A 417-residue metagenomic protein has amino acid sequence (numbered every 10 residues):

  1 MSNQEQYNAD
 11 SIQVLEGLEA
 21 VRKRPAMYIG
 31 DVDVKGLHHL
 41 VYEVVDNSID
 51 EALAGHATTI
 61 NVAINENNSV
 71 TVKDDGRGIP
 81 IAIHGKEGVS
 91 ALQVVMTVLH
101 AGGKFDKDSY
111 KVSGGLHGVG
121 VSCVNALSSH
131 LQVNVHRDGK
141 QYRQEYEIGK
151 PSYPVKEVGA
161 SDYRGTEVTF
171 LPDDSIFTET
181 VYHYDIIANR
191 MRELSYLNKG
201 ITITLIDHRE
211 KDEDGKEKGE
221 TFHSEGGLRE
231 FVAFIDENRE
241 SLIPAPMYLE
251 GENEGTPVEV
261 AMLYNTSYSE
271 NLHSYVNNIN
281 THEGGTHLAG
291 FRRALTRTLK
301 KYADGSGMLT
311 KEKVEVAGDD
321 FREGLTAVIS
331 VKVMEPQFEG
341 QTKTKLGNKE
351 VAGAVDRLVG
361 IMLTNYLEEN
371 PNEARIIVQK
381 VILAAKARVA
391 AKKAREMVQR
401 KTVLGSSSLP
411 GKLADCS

Functional and structural regions predicted by a protein language model:
M1-S11, L18, Y42, D50-A52 (+9 more regions): GHKL-family ATPase ATP-binding module
D10, D33, H84-G88, S224: Residue-level signature of the cytosolic catalytic core of signaling kinases
K23-Y42: Conserved short strand/loop->alpha-helix "switch" segment adjacent to the catalytic nucleotide/phosphoryl-transfer site
Y28-V32, G103-G114: Glycine-rich ATP-lid/hinge loop adjacent to the conserved G-boxes
I79-G102: Short conserved segment of the HATPase_c
I83-K86, K111, L346: Alpha-helix capping and helix-loop boundary segments enriched in small/acidic/polar residues
